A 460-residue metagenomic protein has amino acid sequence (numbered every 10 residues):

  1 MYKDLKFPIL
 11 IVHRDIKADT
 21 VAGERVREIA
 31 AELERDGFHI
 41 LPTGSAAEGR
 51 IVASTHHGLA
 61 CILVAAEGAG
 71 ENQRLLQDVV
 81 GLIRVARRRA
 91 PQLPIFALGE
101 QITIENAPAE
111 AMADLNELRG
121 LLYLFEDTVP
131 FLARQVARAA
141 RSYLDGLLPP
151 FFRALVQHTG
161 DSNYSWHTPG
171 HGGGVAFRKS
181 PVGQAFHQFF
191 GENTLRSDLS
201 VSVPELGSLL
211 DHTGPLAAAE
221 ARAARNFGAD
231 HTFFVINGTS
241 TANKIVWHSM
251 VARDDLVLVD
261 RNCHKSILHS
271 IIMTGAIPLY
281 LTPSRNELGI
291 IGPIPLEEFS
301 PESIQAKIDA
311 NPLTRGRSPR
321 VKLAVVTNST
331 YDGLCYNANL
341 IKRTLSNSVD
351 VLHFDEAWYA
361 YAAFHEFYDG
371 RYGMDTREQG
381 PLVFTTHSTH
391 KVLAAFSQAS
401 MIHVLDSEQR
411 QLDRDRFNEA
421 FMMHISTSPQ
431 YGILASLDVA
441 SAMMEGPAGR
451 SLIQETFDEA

Functional and structural regions predicted by a protein language model:
Y2-L33, L41-P42, I62, F96 (+1 more regions): Conserved acidic segment of CheY-like receiver
D15-K17, G68, A97-E105, D127-T128 (+2 more regions): Short beta-alpha junction loops
V21-R27, A46-G49, G58-A90, E100-P108: Conserved phosphotransfer microenvironments
T43-A46, R84, P108, I245-A252 (+1 more regions): Conserved PLP-enzyme active-site core in the AAT-like
G44, G99-Q135: Output/docking surface of receiver
A47-V52, T241-A242: Short alpha-helical segment
E126-T213: N-terminal "arm"/small-domain region of PLP-dependent enzymes with the aminotransferase-like
E192-T241: Conserved N-terminal alpha-helix of the aminotransferase class I/II PLP-enzyme fold
